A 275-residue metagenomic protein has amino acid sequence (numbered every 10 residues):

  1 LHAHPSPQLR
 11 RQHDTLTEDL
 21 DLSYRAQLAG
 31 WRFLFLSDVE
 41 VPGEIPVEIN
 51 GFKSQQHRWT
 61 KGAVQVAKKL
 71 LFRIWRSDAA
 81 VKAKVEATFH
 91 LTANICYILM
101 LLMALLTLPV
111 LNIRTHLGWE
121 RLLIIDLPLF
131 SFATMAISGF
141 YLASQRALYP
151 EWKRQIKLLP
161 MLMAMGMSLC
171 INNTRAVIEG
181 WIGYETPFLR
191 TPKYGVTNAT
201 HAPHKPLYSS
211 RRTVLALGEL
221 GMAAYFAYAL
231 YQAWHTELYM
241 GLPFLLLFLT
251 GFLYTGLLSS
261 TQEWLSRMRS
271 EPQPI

Functional and structural regions predicted by a protein language model:
L1-L159, M163-N173, R267, P274-I275: Non-transmembrane catalytic domains and loops of membrane-associated enzymes and transporters that build or traffic
Q56, T60-A63, A67-K69, P128-A133 (+2 more regions): Repeat-unit-sized solenoid/scaffold elements
L71, T107-L117, E179-I182, T186 (+3 more regions): Juxtamembrane transmembrane-helix termini
R76-L99, G195-A227: Loop-to-transmembrane boundary segments
L101, S168-L189: Transmembrane alpha-helix/helix-exit interface in multi-pass inner-membrane proteins
G139, A143, R211-P272: Alpha-helical transmembrane segments and their immediate juxtamembrane interface regions
L158, E185-P203: Juxtamembrane inter-helical linkers in multi-pass membrane proteins
M163-V177, T200-P206, G256-W264, I275: Cytosolic juxtamembrane regulatory segments of multi-pass membrane proteins
